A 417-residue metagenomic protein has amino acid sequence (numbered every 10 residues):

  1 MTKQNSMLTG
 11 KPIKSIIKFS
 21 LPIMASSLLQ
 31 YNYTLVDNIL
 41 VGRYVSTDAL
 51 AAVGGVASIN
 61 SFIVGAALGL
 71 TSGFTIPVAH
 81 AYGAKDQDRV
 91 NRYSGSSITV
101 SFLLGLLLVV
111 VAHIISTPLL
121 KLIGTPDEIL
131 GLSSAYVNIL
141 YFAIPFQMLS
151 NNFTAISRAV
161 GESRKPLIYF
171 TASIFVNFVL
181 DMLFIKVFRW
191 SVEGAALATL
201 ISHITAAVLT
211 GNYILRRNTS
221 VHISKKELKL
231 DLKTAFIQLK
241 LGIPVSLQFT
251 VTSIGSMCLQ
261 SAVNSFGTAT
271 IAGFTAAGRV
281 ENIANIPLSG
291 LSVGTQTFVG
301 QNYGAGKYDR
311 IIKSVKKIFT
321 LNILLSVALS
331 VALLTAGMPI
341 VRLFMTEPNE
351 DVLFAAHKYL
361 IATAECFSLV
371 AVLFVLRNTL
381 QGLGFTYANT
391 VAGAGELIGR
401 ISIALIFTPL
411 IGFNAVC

Functional and structural regions predicted by a protein language model:
M1-S20, V78-A143, V187-I243, V299-C366 (+1 more regions): Short alpha-helical transmembrane segments in multi-pass integral membrane proteins
M7-V45, S58-G73, P77, F102-V109 (+4 more regions): N-terminal transmembrane alpha-helices
K18-D37, I139, S150, S173 (+4 more regions): Transmembrane helical elements of multi-pass membrane transporters/channels
L21, A25, V56-I59, T99-L103 (+12 more regions): Hydrophobic residues within alpha-helical transmembrane segments of multi-pass solute transporters/permease subunits
M24, L28, N32, V36 (+18 more regions): Generic alpha-helical transmembrane segments of integral inner-membrane proteins, especially permease/transport modules
L28, N32-L50, L120-D127, L183-W190 (+6 more regions): Helix-terminus/linker motif at the lipid-water interface of multi-pass membrane proteins
L50-V110, Q147-P166, G273-G337, V370-A392: Small-residue-rich hydrophobic transmembrane alpha-helices
T71, I139-R158, P166-N177, A195-T210 (+4 more regions): Short runs within selected transmembrane alpha-helices of multi-pass transporters and secretion channels
